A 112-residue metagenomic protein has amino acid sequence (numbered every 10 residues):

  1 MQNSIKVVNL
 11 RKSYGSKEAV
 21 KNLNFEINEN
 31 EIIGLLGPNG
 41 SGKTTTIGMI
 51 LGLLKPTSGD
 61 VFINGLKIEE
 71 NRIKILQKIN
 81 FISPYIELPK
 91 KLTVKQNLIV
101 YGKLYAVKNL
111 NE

Functional and structural regions predicted by a protein language model:
Q2-V7, K12-E112: ABC transporter nucleotide-binding domains
